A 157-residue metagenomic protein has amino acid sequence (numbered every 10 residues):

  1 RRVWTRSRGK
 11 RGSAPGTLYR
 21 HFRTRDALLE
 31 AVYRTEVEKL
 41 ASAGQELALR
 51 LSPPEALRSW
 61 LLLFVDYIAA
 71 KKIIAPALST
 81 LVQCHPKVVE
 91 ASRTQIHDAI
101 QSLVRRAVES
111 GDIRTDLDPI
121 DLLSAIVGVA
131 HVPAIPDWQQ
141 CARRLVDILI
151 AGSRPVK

Functional and structural regions predicted by a protein language model:
R1-A27: Helix-turn-helix
K10, A27-E46, E55, S59-D66 (+2 more regions): Alpha-helical structural segments
A27, S59, L63-A99, V127-I135: Short secondary-structure transition hinges
K39, A43-L47, A125, V129-V132: Solvent-exposed, amphipathic alpha-helical segments
Q45-L49, L62-I68, L81, L149-S153: Helix-loop "lid/cap" segments that line or gate small-molecule binding pockets
L51-L78, V104, E109-D116, P136-Q139: Helical hydrophobic small-molecule/effector-binding pocket
T94, D98, S102-D116, G128 (+1 more regions): C-terminal peripheral helix-coil segments that are non-catalytic and often amphipathic
I120-D121: Short coil-to-helix segment of the ABC ATPase nucleotide-binding domain corresponding to the Q-loop/switch region
